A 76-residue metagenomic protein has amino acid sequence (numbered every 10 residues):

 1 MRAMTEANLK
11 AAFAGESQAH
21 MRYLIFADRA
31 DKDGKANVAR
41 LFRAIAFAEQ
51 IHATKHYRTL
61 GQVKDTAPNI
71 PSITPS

Functional and structural regions predicted by a protein language model:
M1-S76: Non-heme di-metal
